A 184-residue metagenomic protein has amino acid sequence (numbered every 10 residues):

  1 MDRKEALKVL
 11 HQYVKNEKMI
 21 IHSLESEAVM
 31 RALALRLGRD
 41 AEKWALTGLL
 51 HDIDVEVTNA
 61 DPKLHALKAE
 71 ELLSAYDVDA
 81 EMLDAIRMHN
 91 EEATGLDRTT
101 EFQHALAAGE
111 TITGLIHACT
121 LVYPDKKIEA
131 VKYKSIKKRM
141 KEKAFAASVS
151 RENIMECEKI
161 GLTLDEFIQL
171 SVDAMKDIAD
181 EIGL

Functional and structural regions predicted by a protein language model:
M1, E5, I21-E25, L64 (+6 more regions): Conserved active-site and cofactor/substrate-binding residues in soluble primary-metabolism enzymes
M1-D61: Acidic/His-rich, divalent-metal-binding segments that scaffold phosphate/diphosphate chemistry
D2-N16, A28, L35, A75 (+5 more regions): Metal-centered catalytic cores of metalloenzymes
L7, H11, L24-E27, R31 (+6 more regions): Predominant activation on well-ordered alpha-helical scaffold segments within soluble catalytic domains
N16, F102-A105, G161, D165: Amphipathic, non-membrane alpha-helical segments in soluble helical-bundle scaffolds
L37-K143, E156: Divalent metal-dependent catalytic cores for phosphoryl transfer on phosphate-bearing substrates
K127-I128, K134-D177, E181-G183: C-terminal binding/interaction regions
